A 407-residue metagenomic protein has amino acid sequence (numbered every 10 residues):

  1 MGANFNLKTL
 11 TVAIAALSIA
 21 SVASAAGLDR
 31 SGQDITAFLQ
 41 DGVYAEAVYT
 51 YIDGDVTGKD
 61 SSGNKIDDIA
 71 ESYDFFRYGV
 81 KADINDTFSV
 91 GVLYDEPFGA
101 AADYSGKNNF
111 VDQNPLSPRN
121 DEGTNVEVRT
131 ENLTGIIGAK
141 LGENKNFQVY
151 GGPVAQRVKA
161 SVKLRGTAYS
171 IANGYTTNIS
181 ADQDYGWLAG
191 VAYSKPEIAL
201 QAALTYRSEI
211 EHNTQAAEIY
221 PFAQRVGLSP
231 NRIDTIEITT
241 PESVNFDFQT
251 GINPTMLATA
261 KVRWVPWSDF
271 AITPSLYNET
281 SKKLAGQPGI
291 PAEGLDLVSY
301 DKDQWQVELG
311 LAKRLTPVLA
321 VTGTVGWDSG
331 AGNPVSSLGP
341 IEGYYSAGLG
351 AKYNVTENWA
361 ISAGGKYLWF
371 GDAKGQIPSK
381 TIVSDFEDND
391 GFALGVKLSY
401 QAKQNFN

Functional and structural regions predicted by a protein language model:
M1-G2, N407: Short, intrinsically disordered, low-complexity terminal/loop segments
G2-S105: N-terminal, post-signal peptide beta-strand-biased segments of exported outer-membrane/organellar beta-barrel and other
A26-L28, G58-D60, F75, I84-S89 (+1 more regions): Outer-membrane beta-barrel porins/channels
